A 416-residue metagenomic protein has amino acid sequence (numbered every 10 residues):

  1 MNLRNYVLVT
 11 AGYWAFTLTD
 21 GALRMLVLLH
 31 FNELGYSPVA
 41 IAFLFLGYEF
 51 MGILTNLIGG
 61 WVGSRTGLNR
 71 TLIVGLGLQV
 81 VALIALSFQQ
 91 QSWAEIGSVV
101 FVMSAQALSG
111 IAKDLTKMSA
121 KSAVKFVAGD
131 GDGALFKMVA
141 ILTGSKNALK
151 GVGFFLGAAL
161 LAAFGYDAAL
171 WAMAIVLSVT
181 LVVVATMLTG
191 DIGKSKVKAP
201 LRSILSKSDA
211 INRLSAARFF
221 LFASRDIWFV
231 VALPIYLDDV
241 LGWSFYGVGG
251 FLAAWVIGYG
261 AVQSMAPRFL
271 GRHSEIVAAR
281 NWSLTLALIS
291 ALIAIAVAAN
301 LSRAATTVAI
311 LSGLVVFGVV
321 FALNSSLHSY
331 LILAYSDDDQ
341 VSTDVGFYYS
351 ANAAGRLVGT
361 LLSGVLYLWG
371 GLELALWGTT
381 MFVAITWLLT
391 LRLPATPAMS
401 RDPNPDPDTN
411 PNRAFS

Functional and structural regions predicted by a protein language model:
M1-F50, N212-L252: Helix-loop boundary and gating motifs at the non-cytosolic
M1-L3, M187-S224, D239-V240, N410-S416: Juxtamembrane intracellular "pre-TM" segments in multi-pass secondary transporters
W14, A82, E95-T116, T307-L323: Hydrophobic core of transmembrane alpha-helices in multi-pass small-molecule transporters, especially MFS/SLC-type
I53-Q91: Conserved MFS/SLC helix-loop-helix module at the cytosolic interface between two early adjacent transmembrane helices
T55-L68, L161, A261-A278, Y367: Helix-to-loop junctions at the C-terminal end of transmembrane segments in multipass secondary transporters
G77-E95, L286-R303: C-terminal ends and interior cores of transmembrane alpha-helices in multi-pass membrane transporters/permeases
A105-K146: Cytoplasmic helix-loop-helix junction between adjacent transmembrane helices in 12-TM secondary transporters
A278-H328: C-terminal transmembrane helical hairpin of 12-TM major facilitator-type secondary transporters
